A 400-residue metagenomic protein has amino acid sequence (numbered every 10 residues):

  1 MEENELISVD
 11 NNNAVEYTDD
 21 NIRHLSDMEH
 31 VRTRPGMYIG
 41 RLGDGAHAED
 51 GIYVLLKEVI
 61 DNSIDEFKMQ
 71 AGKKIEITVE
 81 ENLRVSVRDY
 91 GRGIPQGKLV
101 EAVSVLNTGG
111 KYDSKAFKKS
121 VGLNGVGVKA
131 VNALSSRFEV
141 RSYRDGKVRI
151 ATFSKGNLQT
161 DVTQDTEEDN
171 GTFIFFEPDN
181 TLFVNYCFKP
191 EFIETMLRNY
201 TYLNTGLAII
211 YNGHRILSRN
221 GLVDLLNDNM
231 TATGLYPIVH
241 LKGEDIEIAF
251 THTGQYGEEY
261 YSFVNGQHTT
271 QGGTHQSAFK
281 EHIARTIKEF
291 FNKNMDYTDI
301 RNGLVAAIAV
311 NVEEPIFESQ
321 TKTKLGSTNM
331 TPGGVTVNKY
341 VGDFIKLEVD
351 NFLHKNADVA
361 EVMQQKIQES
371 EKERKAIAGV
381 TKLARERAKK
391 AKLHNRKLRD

Functional and structural regions predicted by a protein language model:
M1-N21, Y53-K57, D65-K68, G72-Y90 (+6 more regions): GHKL-family ATPase ATP-binding module
D27-M28: Alpha-helix capping/hinge segments and adjacent helical runs
R34-L56: Conserved short strand/loop->alpha-helix "switch" segment adjacent to the catalytic nucleotide/phosphoryl-transfer site
G36, T108-K111: Generic structural signal for secondary-structure transition and capping sites
G93-Q96: A short glycine-centered beta->alpha linker in the GHKL/HATPase_c
V103-N107: Short acidic-aromatic loop segments in the C-terminal HATPase_c
